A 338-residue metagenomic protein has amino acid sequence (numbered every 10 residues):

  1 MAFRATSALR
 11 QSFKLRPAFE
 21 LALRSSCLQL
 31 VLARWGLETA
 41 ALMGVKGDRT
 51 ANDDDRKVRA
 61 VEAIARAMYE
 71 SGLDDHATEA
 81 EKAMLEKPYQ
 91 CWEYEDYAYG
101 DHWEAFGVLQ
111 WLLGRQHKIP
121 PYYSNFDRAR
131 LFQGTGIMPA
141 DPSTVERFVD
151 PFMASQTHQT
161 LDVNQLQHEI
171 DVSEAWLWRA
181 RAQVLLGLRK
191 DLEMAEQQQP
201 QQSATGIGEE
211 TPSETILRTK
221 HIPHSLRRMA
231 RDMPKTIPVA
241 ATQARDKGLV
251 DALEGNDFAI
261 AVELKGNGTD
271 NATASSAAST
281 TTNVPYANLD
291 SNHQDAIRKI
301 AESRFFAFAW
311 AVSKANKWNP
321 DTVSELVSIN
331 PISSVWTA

Functional and structural regions predicted by a protein language model:
A2-A338: Extended, charge-rich alpha-helical interface modules
